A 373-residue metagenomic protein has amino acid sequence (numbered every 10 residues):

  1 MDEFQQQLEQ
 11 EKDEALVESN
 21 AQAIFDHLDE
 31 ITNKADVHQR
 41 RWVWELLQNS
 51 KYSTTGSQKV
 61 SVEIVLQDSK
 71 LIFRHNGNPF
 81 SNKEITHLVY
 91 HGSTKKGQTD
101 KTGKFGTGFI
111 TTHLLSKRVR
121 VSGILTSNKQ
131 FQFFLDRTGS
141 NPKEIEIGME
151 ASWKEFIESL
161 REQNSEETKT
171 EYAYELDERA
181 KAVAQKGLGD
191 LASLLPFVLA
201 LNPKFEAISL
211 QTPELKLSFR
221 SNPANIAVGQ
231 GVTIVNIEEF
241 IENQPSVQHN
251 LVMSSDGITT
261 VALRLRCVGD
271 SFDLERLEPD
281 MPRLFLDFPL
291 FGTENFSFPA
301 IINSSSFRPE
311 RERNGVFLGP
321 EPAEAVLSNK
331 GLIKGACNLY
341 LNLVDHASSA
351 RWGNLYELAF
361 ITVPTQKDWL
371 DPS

Functional and structural regions predicted by a protein language model:
M1-E167: GHKL (Bergerat-fold) ATPase N-terminal catalytic module, capturing the glycine-rich phosphate-binding loop and acidic
D26-T32, V60, L66, S116 (+1 more regions): GHKL/Bergerat-fold ATPase module
